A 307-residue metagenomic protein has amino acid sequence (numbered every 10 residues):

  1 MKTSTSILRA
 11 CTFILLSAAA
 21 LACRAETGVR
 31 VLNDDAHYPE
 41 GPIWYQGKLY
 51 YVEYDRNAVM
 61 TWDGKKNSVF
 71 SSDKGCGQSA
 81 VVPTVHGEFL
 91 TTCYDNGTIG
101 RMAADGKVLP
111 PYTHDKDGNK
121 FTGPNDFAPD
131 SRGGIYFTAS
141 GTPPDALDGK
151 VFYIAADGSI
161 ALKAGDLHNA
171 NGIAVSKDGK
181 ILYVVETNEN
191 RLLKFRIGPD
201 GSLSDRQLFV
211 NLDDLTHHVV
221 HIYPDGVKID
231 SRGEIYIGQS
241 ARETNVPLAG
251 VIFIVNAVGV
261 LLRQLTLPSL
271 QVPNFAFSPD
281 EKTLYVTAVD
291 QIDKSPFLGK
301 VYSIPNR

Functional and structural regions predicted by a protein language model:
M1-T12: Bacterial N-terminal signal peptides that target proteins for export
G28-N33, K66-S72, P110-D117, S159-G165 (+2 more regions): A short beta-strand motif characteristic of beta-propeller blades
N33-K48, Y54, D73-C93, T98 (+6 more regions): Beta-rich, blade/repeat-based domains predominating in secreted/periplasmic proteins but also intracellular
Y45-K48, W62-G64, S68, V85 (+8 more regions): Flexible "stalk/tail and boundary" regions
R56-A58, N96-G97, T142-P144, E189-R191 (+2 more regions): Short glycine/acidic-enriched loop and turn motifs that connect beta-strands
A58-M60, T98-G100, G149-F152, R191-L193 (+2 more regions): A short loop-to-beta-strand structural motif that recurs across blades of beta-propeller domains
F195-S202, N306-R307: Short loop/turn segments immediately following beta-strands, especially the blade-tip and inter-blade linker loops
A276-R307: Blade-level signature of beta-propeller repeat domains, shared across WD40, Kelch, NHL, RCC1 and BNR/Asp-box propellers
